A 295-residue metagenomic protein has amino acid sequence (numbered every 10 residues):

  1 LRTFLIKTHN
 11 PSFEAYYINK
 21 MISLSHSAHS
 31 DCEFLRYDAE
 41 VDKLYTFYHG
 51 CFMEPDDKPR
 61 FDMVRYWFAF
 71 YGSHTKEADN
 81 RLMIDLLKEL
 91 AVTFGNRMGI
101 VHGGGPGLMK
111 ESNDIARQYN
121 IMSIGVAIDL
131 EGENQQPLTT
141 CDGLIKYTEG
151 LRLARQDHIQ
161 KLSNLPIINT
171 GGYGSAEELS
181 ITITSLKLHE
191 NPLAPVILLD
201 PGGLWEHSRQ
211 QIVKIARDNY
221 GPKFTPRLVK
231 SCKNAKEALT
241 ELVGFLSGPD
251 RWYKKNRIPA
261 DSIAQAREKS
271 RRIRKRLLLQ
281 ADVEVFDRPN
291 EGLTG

Functional and structural regions predicted by a protein language model:
L1-G125: Glycine-rich beta-alpha loop segments
D79-L82, A176-S180: Glycine/threonine-rich flexible loop motifs
L86, R117-Q118, T182-L186, I212-A216 (+1 more regions): Short, solvent-exposed amphipathic alpha-helical segments in soluble enzyme and RNA/protein-processing domains
L90-N96, G107-T170, G174-E177: Acidic/glycine-enriched connector segments
V101, T148, I168-G171, P201 (+1 more regions): Glycine- and other small-residue-rich loops at beta-strand/loop junctions that grip anionic moieties
M122-E133, N169, I183-R209, K223-F224: Short, acidic/small-residue loops that bind anionic groups at enzyme active sites
L199-R288: C-terminal functional extensions of proteins
N290-G295: Non-Sec secretion/translocation targeting segments of pathogen effectors
